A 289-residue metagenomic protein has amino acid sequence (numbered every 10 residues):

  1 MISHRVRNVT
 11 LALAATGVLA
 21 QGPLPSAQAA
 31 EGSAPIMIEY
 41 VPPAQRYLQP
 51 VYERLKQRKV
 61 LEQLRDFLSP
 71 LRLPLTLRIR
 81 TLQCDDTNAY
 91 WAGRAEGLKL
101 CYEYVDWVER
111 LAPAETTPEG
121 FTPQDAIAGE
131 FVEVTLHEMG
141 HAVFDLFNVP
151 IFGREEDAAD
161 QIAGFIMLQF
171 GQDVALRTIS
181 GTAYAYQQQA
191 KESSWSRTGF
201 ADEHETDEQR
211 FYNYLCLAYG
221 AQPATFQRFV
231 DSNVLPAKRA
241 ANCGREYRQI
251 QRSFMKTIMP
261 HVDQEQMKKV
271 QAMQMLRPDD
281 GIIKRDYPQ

Functional and structural regions predicted by a protein language model:
I2-L11: Bacterial N-terminal signal peptides that target proteins for export
T10-Q21: Bacterial N-terminal signal peptides
E31-I38, Q45, R197-Q289: Pan-zinc metallopeptidase signature
V51-T76: Zn2+-dependent metallopeptidase catalytic core
T81-K99, Y104-P113: Catalytic zinc-binding patch centered on the HExxH motif and its immediate surroundings that defines zinc-dependent
L100, E133-N148, D160, G164: Active-site recognition of the HExxH zinc-binding catalytic motif
L111-E133, N148-I151: Short pre-active-site segment immediately N-terminal to the catalytic Zn-binding motif
F152-G171: An active-site-proximal "capping" alpha-helix that borders the catalytic cofactor pocket
